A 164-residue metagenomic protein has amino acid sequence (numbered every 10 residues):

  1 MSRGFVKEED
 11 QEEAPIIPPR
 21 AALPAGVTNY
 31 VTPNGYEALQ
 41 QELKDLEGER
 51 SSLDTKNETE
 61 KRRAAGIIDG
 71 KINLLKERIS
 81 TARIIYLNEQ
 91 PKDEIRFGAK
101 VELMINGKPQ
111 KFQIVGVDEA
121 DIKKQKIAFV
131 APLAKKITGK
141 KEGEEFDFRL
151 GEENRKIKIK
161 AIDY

Functional and structural regions predicted by a protein language model:
M1-R78: Helix-rich terminal scaffold detector
P15-I17, A22, E58, R63 (+6 more regions): Residue-level detector of functional hotspots within protein domains
E47-R50, R83, K141: Conserved NTP-handling cores and scaffolds of large molecular machines
T81-Q90: Active-site phosphate-binding and catalytic loops of NTP-dependent enzymes
E89-E152, I157: Non-DNA-binding regulatory cores of transcription-related proteins, predominantly C-terminal effector-binding
I159-Y164: Short, compositionally biased
